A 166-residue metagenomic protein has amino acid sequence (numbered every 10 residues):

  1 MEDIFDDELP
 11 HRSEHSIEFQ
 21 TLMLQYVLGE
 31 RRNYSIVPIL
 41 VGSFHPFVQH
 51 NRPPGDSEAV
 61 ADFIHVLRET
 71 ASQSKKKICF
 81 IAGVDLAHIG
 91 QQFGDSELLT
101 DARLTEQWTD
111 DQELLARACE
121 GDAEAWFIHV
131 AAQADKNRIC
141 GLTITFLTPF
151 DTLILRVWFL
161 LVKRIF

Functional and structural regions predicted by a protein language model:
M1-K77, I89-F166: Flexible, D/E/H-enriched segments
C79-I81: Short glycine-rich phosphate-binding loop at a beta-alpha junction
G83-A87: Catalytic metal-binding/acid-base residues of hydrolase active sites
